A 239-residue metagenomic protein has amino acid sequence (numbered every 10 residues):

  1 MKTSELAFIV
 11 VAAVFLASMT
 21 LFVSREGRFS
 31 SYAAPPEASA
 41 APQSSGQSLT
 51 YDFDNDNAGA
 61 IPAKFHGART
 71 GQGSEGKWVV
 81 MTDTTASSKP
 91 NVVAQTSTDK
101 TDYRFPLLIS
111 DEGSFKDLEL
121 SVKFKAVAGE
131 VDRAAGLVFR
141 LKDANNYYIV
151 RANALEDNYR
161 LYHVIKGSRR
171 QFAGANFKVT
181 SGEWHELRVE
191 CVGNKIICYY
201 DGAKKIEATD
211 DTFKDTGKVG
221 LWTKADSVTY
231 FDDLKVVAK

Functional and structural regions predicted by a protein language model:
Y32-T70, D232: Extracellular carbohydrate-recognition regions
P36-S45, F213-K239: Ligand-recognition surfaces built from glycine- and aromatic
F53, L120-V122, E183-C198: Short tryptophan-centered beta-strand motifs in secreted/extracellular beta-sheet-rich domains of glycan-recognition
A58, Q95-R160, I165: Secretory/extracellular carbohydrate-interaction modules and structurally similar beta-sandwich "look-alikes"
A60-A94, K100-Y103: Extracellular glycan-recognition surfaces and repeat-rich motifs
F105-G113, A173-V179, G220-L221: Beta-strand-rich interaction surfaces with strong enrichment in secreted/lumenal proteins
I165-E186: Short, aromatic/His-centered strand-loop micro-motif at the edge of beta-sheets
Y199-K218: Short, solvent-exposed beta-strand-to-loop segments that form ligand-recognition rims of beta-rich domains
